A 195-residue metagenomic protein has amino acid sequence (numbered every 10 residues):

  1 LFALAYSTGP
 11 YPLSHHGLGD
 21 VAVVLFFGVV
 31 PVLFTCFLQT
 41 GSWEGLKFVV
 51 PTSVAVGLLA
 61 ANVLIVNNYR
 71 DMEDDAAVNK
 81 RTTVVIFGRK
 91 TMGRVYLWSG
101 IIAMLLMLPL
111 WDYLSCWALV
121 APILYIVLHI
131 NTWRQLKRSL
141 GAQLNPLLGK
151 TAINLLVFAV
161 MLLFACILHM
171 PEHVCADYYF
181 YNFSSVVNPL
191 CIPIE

Functional and structural regions predicted by a protein language model:
L1-L4, E44-V66: Membrane-embedded alpha-helical segments that form the functional core of polytopic membrane enzymes, especially those
L1-T8, K47, L97-Q143: Transmembrane helix-loop-helix
L1-W43: Intramembrane alpha-helical segments
V21-C36, V56, V84-R89, G149-L162: Small-residue-rich segments of transmembrane alpha-helices in multi-pass membrane proteins, especially helix faces
V21-L25, V49-V54, G93-L97, L119-A121: Hydrophobic alpha-helical transmembrane segments
P31-S53, L105-A118, L163-N182: Helix-coil boundary and interhelical linker segments in multi-pass alpha-helical membrane proteins
G57-I101: Solvent-exposed interhelical
D177-E195: Transit-peptide-like, low-complexity N-terminal presequences and other terminal intrinsically disordered regions
